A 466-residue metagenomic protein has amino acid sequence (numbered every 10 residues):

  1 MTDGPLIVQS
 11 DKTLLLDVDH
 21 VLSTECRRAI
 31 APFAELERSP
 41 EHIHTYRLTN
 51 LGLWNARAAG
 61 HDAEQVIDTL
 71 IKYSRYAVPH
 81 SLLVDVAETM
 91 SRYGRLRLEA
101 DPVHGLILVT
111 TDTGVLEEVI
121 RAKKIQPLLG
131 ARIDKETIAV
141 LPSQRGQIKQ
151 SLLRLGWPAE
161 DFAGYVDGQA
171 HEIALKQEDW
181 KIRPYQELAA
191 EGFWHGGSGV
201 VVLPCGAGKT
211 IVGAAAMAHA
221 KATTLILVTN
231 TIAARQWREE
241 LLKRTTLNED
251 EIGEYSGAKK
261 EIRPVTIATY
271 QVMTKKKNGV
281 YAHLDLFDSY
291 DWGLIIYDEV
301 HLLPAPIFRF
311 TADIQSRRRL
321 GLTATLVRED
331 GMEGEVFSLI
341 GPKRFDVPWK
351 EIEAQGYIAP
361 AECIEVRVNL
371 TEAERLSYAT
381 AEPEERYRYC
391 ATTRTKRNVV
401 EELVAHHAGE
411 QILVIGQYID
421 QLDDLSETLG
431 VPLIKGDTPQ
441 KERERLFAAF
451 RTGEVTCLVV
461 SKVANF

Functional and structural regions predicted by a protein language model:
M1-Q169: Extended alpha-helical interface modules used as scaffolds for assembling large macromolecular complexes
D167-V202: Conserved pre-motif I regulatory segment
H195-M217: Walker A/P-loop
T231-A258: Conserved helix-turn-beta segment of the N-terminal RecA-like "Helicase ATP-binding" lobe in SF1/SF2 helicases
E251-E254, K260, L413-I415, D420-D424 (+1 more regions): Conserved helicase ATPase core of P-loop NTP-dependent helicases/translocases
S256-L294, A305-F310: Conserved helix/coil segment N-terminal to the catalytic DExD/H
G293-L294, E299-I364: Post-DEXD/H (motif II) to motif III coupling segment of the RecA-like Helicase ATP-binding lobe
Y378-Q417, D423-D424: Conserved interdomain hinge at the start of the Helicase C-terminal
